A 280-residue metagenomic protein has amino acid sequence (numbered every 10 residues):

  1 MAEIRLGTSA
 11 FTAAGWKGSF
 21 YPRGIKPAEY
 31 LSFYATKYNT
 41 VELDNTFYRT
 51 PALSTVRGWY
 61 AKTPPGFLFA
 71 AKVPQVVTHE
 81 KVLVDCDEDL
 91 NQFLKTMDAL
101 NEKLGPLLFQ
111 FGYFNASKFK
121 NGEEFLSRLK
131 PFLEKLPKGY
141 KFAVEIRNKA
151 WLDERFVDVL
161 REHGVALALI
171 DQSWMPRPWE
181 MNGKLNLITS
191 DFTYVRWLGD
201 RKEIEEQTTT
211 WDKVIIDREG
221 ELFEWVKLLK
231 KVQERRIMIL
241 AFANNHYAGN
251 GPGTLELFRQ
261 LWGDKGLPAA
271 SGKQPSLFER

Functional and structural regions predicted by a protein language model:
M1-R280: Residues lining hydrophobic/aromatic ligand-binding pockets adjacent to catalytic sites
